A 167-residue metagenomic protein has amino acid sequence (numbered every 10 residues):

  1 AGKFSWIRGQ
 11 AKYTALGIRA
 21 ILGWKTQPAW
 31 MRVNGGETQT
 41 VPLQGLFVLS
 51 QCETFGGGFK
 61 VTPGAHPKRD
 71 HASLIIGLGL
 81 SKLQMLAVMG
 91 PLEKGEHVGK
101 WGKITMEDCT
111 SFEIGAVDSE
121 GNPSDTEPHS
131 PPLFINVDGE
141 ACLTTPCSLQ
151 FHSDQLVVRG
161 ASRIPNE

Functional and structural regions predicted by a protein language model:
A1-E167: Long C-terminal subdomains/extensions of small-metabolite kinases
